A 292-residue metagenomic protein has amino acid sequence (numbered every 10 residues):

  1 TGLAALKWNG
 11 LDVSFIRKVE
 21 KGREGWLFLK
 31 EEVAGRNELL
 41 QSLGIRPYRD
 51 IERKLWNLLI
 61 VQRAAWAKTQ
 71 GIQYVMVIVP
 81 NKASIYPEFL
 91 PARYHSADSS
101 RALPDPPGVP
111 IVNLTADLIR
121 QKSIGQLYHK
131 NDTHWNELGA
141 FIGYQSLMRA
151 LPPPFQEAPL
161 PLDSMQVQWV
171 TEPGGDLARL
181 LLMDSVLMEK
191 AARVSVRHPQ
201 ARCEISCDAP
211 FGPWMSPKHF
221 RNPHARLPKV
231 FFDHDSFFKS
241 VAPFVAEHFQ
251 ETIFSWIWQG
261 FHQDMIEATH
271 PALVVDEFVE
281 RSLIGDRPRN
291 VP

Functional and structural regions predicted by a protein language model:
T1-P292: Extracellular glycan-modifying ectodomains
